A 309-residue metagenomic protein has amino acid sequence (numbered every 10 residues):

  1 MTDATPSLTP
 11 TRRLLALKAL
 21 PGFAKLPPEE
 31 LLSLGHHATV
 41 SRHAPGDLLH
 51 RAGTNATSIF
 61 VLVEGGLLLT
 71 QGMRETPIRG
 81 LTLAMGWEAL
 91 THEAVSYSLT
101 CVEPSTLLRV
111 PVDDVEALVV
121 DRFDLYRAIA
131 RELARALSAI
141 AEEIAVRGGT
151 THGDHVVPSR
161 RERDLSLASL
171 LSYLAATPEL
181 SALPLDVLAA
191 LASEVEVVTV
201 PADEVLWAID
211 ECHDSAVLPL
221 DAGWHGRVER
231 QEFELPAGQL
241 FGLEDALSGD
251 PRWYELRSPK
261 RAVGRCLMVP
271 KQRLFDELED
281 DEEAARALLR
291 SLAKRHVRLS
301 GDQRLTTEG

Functional and structural regions predicted by a protein language model:
M1-G309: Cytosolic regulatory regions built on CNB/CRP/Popeye-like sensor folds
